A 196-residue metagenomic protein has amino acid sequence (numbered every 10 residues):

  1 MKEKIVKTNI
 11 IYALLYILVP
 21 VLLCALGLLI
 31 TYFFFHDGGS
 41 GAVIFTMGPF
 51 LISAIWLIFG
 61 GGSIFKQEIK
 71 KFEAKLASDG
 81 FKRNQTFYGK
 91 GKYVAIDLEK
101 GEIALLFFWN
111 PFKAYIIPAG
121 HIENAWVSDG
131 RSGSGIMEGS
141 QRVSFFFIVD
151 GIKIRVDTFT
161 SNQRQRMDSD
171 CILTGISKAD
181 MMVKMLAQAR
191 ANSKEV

Functional and structural regions predicted by a protein language model:
M1-L22: Juxtamembrane interface helix immediately N-terminal to a transmembrane segment
K2-N9, H36-E102: Anionic N-terminal interaction surfaces
Y16, P20-C24, L28, F45-P49: Hydrophobic alpha-helical membrane-embedded or membrane-associated segments
G27-G38: Juxtamembrane "helix-exit" motif on the non-cytosolic side of transmembrane helices
G91, N110-F112, V149-I154: Glycine-centered tight beta-turn/hairpin loop motif at sheet-sheet or coil-to-beta transitions
K100-S140: Phosphoinositide-binding peripheral membrane targeting modules
G133-F159: Short, surface-exposed polybasic-and-hydrophobic patches located at secondary-structure transitions
V149-V196: Terminal and domain-flanking low-complexity segments
